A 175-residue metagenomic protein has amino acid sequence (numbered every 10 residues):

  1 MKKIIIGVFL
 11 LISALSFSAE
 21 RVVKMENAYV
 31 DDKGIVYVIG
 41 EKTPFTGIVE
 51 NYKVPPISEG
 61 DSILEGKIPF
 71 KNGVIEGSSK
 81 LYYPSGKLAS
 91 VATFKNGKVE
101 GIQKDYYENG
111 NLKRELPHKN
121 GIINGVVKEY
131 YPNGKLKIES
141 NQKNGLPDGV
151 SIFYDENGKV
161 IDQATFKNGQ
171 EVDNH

Functional and structural regions predicted by a protein language model:
I4-S13: Sec-dependent N-terminal signal peptides
S16-H175: Glycine/tyrosine- and acidic-biased, solvent-exposed loop/turn segments at the edges of beta-strands
